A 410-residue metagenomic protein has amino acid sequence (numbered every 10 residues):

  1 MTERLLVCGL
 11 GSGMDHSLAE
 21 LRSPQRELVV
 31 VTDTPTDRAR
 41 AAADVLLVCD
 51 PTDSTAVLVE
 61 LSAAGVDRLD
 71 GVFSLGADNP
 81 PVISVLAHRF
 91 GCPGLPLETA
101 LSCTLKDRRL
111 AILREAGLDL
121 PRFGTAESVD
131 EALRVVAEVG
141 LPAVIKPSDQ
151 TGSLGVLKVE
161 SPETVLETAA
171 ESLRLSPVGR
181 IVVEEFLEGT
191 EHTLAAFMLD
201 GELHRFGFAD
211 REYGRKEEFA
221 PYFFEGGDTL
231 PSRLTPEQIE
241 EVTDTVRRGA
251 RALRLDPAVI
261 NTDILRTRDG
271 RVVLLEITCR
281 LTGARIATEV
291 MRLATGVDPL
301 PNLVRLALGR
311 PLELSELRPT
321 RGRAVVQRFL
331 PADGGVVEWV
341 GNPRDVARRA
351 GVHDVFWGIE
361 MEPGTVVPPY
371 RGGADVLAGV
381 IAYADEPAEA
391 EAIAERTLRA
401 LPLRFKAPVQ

Functional and structural regions predicted by a protein language model:
M1-L6: Extreme N-terminal starter segment of soluble prokaryotic enzymes
G11-S12, V31-R38, A77: Short, polar loop motifs at secondary-structure junctions
L18-L21, P35-D44, V85: Short loop/helix-cap segments at secondary-structure boundaries that form the rim of catalytic
L28, E115, V304-Q410: Peripheral (often C-terminal) accessory segments that flank ATP-dependent C-N-forming ligase machineries
A42-T125, V376: Conserved N-proximal alpha/beta basic substrate-recognition cap immediately N-terminal to, or forming the N-lobe
D119-P121, P142-I145, K158-T193, F219-T229 (+1 more regions): Conserved ATP-binding module of the ATP-grasp superfamily
A126, V156-S161, F197-L199, T267: Short beta-strand-to-turn element immediately C-terminal to the catalytic PLP-Schiff-base lysine in fold type I
E185-H192, A196-L255, V259, R266 (+1 more regions): ATP-dependent carboxylate/phosphate-activation module, predominantly the ATP-grasp catalytic core and closely related
